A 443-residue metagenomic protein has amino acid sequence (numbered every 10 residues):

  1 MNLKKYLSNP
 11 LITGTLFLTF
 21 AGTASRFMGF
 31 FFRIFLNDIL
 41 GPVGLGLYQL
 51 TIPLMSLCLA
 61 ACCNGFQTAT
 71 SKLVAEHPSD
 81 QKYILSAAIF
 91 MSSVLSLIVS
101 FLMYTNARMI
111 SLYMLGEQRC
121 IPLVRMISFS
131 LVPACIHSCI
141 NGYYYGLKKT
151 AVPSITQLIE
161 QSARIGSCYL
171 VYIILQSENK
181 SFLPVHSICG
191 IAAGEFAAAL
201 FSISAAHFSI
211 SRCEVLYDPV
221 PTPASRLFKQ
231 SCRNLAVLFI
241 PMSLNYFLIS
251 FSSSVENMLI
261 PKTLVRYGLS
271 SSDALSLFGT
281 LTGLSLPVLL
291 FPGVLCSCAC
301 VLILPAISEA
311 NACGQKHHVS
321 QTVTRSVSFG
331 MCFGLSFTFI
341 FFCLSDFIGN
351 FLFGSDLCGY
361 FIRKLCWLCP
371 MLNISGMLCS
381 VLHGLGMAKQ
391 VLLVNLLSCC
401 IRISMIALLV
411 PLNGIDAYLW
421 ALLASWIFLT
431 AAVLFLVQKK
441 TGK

Functional and structural regions predicted by a protein language model:
M1-M28, P223-I249, V437, T441-K443: N-terminal membrane topogenesis motif
T15-G22, R125, F129, Y144-Y172 (+4 more regions): Alpha-helical transmembrane segments of multi-pass membrane transporters/permeases
L36-S56, P184-I188, Q230-L238, M242 (+2 more regions): Interfacial/gating helices of multi-pass transporter permease domains
C63-P78, L289-C313: Helix-loop junctions and terminal segments of transmembrane helices in multi-pass membrane transport/translocation
T68-R108, P122-V124, C135, H317-F337: Membrane-water interface segments that mark the loop-to-transmembrane alpha-helix transition
I98-I121, S336-G354, G359: Short membrane-interface helical motifs at transmembrane helix boundaries in multi-pass membrane transporters
F101, G116-I140, F353-L378, L382: Alpha-helical transmembrane segments of multi-pass membrane proteins
T156-L170, N179-E214, L397-C400, I415-K439: Hydrophobic alpha-helical transmembrane segments
